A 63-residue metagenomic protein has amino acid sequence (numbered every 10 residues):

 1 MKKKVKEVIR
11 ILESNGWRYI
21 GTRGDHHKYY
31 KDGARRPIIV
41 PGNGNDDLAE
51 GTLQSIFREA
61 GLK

Functional and structural regions predicted by a protein language model:
K2-G21, Y30-K63: Basic nucleic-acid-binding interfaces
G24: Cytochrome P450 catalytic-core helices
H27: Positions that flank functional sites
